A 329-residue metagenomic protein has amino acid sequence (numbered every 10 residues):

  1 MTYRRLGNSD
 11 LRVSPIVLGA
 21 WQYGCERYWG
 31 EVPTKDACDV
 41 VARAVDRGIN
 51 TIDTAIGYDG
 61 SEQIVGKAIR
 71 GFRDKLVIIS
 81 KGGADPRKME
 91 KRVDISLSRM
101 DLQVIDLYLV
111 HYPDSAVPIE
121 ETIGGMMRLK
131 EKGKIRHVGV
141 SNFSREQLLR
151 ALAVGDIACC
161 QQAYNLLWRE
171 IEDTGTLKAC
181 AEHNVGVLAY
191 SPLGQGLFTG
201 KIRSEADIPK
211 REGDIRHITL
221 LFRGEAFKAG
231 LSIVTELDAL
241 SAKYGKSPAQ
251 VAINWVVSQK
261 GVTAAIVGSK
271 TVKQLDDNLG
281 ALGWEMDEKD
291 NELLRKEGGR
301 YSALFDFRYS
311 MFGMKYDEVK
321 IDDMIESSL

Functional and structural regions predicted by a protein language model:
M1-L76: N-terminal binding-site loop/beta-alpha segment at the start of enzyme catalytic domains that lines or forms
Q22-K35, K81-K88, H111-A116: Active-site mouth loops of central-metabolism enzymes
E31-A44, P86-M100, S144-L149: Short, acidic/polar
R43, R47, R99-M100, G133 (+1 more regions): Structural motif
A55-Q63, A84-R87, S115-P118, L167-E170: Acidic-and-aromatic substrate-binding clefts and catalytic sites of carbohydrate-active enzymes
K75-D85, L107-V110, A163: A short, structured active-site edge motif that brings together acidic residues
L97-P118: Active-site groove signature of glycoside hydrolases
P113-E297, Y301, D317-L329: Beta/alpha (TIM)-barrel catalytic core signal, keyed to glycine-rich beta->alpha loops juxtaposed to Asp/Glu that bind
